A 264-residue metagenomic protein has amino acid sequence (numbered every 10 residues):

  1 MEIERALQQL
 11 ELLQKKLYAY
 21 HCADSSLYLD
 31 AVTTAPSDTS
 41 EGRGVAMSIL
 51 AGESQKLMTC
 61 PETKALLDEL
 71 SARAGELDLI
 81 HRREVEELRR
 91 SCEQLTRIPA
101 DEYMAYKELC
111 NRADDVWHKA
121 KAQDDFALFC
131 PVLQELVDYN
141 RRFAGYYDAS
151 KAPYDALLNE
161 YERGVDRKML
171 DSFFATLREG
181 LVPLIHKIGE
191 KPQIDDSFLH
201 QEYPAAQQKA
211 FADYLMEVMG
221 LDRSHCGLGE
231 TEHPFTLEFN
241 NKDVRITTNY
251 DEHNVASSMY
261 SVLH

Functional and structural regions predicted by a protein language model:
M1, E41, M104, S172 (+1 more regions): Residue-level detector of secondary-structure boundary/capping sites
E2-V165: A well-structured
L109-S257: Contiguous, non-catalytic segments that form substrate-binding/exosite surfaces or channel walls
S258-L263: Active/ligand-binding-proximal structured segments within catalytic/core domains that scaffold catalytic residues
